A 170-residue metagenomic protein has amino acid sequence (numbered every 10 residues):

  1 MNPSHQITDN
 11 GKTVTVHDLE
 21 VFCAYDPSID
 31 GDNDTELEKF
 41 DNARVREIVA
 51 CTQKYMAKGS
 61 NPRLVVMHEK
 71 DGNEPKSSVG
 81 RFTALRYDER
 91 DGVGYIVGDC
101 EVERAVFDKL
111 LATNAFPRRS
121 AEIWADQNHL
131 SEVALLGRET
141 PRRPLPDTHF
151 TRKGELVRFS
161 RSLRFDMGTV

Functional and structural regions predicted by a protein language model:
M1-K54: Polar/acidic, low-complexity leader/linker segments enriched in S/T/G and N/D
P3, P27, K76-S77, F159-R161: Intrinsically disordered, low-complexity segments enriched in Ser/Pro/Gly/Ala and basic residues
N10-K12, D18, G72-N73, D91-G92 (+1 more regions): Intrinsic-disorder/low-complexity loop/linker signature
S28-E36, K70-S77, R104-L110, N128-L130: Short, surface-exposed beta-strand/loop "edge" segments at domain boundaries and coil↔beta transitions
R44-Q53, K70-G80: Long, low-complexity
T52-M56, L110-L111: Hydrophobic residues in alpha-helical segments
K54-E69, A121: A short, Trp-centered hydrophobic/proline-enriched beta-strand micro-motif
G80-V170: Residue microenvironments linked to proteolytic maturation and disulfide-stabilized extracellular modules
